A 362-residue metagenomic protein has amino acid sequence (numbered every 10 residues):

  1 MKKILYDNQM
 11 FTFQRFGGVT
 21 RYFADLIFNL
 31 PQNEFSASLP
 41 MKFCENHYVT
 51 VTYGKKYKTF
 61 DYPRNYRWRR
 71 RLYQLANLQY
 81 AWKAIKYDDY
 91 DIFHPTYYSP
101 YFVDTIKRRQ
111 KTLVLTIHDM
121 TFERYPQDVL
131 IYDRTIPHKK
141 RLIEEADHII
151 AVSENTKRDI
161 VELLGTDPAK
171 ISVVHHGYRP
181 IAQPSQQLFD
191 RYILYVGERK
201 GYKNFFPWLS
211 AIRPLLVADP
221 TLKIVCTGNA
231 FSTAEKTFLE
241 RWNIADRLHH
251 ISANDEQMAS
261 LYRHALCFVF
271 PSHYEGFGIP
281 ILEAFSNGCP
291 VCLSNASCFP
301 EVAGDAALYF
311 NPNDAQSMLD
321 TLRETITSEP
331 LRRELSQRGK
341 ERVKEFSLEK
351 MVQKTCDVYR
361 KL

Functional and structural regions predicted by a protein language model:
M1-L362: Carbohydrate transferase catalytic cores enriched for Leloir-type hexosyltransferases
